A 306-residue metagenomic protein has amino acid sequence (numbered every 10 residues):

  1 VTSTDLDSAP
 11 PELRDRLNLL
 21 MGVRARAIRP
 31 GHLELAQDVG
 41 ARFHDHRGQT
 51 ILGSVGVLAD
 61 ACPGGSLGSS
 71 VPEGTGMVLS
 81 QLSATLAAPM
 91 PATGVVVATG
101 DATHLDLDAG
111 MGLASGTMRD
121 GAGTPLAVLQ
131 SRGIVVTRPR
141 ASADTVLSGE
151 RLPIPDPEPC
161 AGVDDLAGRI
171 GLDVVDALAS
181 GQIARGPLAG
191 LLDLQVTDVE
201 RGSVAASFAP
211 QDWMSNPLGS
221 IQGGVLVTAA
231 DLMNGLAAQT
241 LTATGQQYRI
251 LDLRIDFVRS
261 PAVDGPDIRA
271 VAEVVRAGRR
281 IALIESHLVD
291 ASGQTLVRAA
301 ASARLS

Functional and structural regions predicted by a protein language model:
V1-R42, R140-Q211: Non-catalytic linker/capping segments at the edges of enzyme domains
A9, L20, H32-S66, Q211-G235: Hot-dog-fold acyl-thioester-processing enzymes
L17, R29-G31, G76-V78, G94 (+6 more regions): Residue-level preference for beta-strand/loop junctions
L19-R24, Q81-L86, G190-L194, D252-V258 (+2 more regions): Short structured motifs
H32-E34, Q81, V95-V97, L113 (+5 more regions): Intrinsic-disorder/low-complexity, polar/charged segments enriched in Ser/Thr/Lys/Arg/Asp/Glu/Gln
G64-V97, G235-I268: Hydrophobic beta-strand-centered segment that forms part of the acyl-chain substrate-binding groove
G65, M77, M90-T93, T103-G168 (+3 more regions): HotDog/MaoC-like acyl-thioester-processing domains
L178-S260: Structured core of small recognition/catalytic domains
